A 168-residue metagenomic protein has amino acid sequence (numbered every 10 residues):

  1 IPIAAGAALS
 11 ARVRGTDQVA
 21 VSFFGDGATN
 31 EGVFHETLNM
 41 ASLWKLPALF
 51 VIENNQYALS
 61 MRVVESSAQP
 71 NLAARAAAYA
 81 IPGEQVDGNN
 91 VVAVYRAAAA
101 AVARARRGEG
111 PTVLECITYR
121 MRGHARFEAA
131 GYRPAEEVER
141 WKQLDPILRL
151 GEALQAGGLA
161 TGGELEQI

Functional and structural regions predicted by a protein language model:
I1-I168: Glycine-rich ThDP/TPP pyrophosphate-binding loop and its adjacent helix/strand module within ThDP-dependent enzymes
